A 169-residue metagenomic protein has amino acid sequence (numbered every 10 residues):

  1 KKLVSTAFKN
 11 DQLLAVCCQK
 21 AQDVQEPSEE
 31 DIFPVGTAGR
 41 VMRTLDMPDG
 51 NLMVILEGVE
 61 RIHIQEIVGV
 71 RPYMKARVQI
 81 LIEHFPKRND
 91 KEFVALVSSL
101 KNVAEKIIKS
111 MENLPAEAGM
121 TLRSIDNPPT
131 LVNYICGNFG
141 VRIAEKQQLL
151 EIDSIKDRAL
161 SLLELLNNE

Functional and structural regions predicted by a protein language model:
K1-E169: N-terminal low-complexity, acidic/polar interaction/targeting segments
